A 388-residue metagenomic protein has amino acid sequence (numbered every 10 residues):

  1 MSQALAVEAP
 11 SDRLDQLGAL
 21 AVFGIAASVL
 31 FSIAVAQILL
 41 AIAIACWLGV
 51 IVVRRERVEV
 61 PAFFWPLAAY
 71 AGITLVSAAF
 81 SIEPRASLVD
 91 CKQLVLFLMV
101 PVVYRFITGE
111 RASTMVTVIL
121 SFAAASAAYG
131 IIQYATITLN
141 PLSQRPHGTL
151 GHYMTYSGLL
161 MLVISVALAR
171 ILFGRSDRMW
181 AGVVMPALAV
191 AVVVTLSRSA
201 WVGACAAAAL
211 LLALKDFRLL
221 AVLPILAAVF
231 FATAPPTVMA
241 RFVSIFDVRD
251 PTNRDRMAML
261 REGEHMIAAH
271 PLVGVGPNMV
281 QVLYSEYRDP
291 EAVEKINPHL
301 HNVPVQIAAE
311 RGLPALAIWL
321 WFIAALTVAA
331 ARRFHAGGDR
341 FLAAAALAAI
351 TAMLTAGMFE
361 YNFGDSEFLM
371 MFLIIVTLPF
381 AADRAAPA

Functional and structural regions predicted by a protein language model:
M1-A86, L98, F106-T117, I171-M179 (+3 more regions): Transmembrane signal-anchor hairpin modules in multi-pass inner-membrane enzymes, especially those that act on
A19, I42-L48, R218-I225, F322 (+2 more regions): Transmembrane alpha-helices of multi-pass inner-membrane enzymes
A21, I25-A26, G72-V76, A112-L142 (+7 more regions): Alpha-helical transmembrane segments of multi-pass inner-membrane proteins
A34-V50, D90-V100, T155-I164, W201-A209 (+2 more regions): Membrane-embedded alpha-helical segments of multi-pass membrane proteins, especially the transmembrane helices
R57, A128, L212-N253, A258-A269 (+1 more regions): A membrane-periplasm/extracellular boundary helix in multi-pass inner-membrane enzymes that assemble envelope glycans
A79-L88, V193-V194, M358-F363: Membrane-interface helix caps and helix-loop-helix hairpins in membrane proteins
D247-A258, V273-R311: Long extracytoplasmic/lumenal interhelical loops at the membrane interface of multi-pass membrane proteins
R311-T351: Hydrophobic transmembrane alpha-helices and their immediate junctions
